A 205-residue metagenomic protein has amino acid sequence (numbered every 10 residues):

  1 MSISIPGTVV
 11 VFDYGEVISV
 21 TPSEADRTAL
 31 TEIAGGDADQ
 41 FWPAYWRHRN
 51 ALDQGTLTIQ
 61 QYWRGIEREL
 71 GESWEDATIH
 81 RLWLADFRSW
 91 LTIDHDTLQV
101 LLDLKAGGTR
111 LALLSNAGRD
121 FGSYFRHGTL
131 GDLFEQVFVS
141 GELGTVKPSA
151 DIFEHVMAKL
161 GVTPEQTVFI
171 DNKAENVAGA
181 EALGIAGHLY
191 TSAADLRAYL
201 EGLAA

Functional and structural regions predicted by a protein language model:
M1-T8, F12, L102-K105, G118-A205: Asp-based, Mg2+/Mn2+-dependent phosphohydrolase catalytic module
I3-Q99, A106: N-terminal helical cap/lid subdomain that shapes the substrate entry/recognition surface in HAD-like hydrolases
D13-G15, V20, A112-N116, D171: Short beta-strand segments
S23, T56-W63, D94-T97, L114 (+4 more regions): A structural signal for well-ordered alpha-helical scaffolds and beta->alpha junctions
G36, E72, T109, V162 (+1 more regions): Short glycine/serine/threonine/alanine-rich loop segments
P43, R64, I79, N116 (+2 more regions): Proline- and acidic/polar-enriched loop/turn elements at helix boundaries
F87-T92, S115-N116, T145: Short, flexible loop segments at the rims of nucleotide/cofactor-binding pockets, characterized by
L101, T109-R110: Conserved, well-ordered alpha-helix/loop/beta-strand core segments that scaffold catalytic motifs
